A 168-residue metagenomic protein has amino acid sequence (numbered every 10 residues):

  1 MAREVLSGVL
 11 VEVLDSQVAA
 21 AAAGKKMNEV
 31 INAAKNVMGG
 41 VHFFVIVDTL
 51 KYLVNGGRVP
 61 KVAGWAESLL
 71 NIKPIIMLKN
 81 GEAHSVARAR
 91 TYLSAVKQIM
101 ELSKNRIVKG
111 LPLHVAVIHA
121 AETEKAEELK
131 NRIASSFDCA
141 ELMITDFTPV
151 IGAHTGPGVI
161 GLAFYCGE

Functional and structural regions predicted by a protein language model:
E4-E168: Mixed-charge interfacial surface used for oligomerization/domain docking and macromolecular partner engagement
